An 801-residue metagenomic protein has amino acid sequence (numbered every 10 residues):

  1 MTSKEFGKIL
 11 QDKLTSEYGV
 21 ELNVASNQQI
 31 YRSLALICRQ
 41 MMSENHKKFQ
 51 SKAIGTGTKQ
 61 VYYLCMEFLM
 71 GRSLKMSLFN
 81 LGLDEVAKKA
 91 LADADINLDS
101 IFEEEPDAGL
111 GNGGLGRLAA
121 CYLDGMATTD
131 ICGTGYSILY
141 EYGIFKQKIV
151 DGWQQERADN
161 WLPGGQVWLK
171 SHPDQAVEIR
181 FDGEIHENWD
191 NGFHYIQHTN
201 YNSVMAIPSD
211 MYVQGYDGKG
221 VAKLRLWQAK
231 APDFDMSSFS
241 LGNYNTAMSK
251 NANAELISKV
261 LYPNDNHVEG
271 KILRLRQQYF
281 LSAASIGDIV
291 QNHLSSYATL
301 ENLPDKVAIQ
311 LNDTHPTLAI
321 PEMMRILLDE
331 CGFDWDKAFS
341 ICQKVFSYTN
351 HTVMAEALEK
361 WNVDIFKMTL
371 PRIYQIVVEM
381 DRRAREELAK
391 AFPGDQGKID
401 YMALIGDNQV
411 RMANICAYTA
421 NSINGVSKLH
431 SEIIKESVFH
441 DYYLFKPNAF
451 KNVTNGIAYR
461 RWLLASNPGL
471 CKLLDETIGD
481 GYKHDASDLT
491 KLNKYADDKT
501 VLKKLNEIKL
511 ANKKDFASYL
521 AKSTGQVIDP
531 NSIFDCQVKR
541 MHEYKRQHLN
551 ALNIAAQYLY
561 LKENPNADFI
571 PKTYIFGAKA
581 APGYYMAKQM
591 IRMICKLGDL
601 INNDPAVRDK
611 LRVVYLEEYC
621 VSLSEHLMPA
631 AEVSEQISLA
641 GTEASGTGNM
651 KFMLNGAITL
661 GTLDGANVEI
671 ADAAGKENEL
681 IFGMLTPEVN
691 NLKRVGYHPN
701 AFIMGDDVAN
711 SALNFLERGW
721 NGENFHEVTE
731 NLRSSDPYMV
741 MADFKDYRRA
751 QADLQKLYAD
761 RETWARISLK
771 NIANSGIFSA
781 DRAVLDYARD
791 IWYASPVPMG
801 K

Functional and structural regions predicted by a protein language model:
M1-K801: A conserved ligand/cofactor-binding region detector
